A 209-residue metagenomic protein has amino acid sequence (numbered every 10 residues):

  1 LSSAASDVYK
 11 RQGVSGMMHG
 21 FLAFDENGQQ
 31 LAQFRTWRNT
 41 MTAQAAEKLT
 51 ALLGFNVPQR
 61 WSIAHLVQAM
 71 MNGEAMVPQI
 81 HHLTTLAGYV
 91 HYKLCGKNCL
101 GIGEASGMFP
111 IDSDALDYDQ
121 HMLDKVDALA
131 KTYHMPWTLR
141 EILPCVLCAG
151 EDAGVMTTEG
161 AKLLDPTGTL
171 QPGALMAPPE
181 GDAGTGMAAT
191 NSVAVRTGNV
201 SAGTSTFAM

Functional and structural regions predicted by a protein language model:
L1-A5, Y9: Single conserved hydrophobic/aromatic residue that forms the stacking wall/gate of nucleotide- or nucleobase-binding
R11-S15, G20-F24, G198-S201, S205-M209: Gly/Thr-rich phosphate-binding beta-strand-loop-beta motif of the actin/hexokinase/Hsp70
F24, L53-E180: Gly/Ser/Thr-rich active-site cleft segment
E26-Q30: Hydrophobic or amphipathic alpha-helical targeting/insertion segments
N39: Carbohydrate-associated surface elements
Q44-K48, M187-A188: Pocket-flanking alpha-helical
D165-G168, A174-L175, P179-M209: Catalytic phosphate/nucleotide-handling subdomain of diverse soluble enzymes
